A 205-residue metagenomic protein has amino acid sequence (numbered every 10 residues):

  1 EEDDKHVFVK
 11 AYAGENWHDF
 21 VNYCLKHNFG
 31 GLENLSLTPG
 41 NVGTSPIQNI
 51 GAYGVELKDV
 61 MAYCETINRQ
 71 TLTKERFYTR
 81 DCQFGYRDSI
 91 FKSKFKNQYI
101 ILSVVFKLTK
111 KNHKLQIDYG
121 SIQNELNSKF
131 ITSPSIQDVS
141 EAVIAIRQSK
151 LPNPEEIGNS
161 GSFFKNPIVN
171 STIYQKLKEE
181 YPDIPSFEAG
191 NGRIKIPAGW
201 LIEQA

Functional and structural regions predicted by a protein language model:
E1-T71: Anion-binding (especially nucleotide phosphate/pyrophosphate-binding) glycine-rich loop and adjoining beta-alpha core
K74-A205: Phosphate/pyrophosphate- and phosphate-bearing ligand-binding catalytic cores of soluble enzymes
